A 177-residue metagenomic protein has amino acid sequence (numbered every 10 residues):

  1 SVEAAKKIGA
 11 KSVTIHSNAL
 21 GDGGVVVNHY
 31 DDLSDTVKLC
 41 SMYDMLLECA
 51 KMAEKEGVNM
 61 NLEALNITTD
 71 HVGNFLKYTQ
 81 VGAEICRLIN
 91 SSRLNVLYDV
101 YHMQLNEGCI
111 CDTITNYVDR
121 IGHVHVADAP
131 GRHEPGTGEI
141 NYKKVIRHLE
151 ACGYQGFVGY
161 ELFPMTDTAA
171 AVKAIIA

Functional and structural regions predicted by a protein language model:
S1-S12, H16, V37-E56: An active-site-proximal structural segment forming one wall of the substrate-binding cleft that immediately precedes
E3, G9-K11, G24-V26, N59 (+2 more regions): Histidine-acidic metal/acid-base catalytic patches
T14-V25, N61, I67, N74: Substrate-binding cleft and catalytic face of glycoside hydrolase catalytic domains, especially the flexible beta-alpha
A19-K38, A174: Surface-exposed, active-site-proximal loop segments in enzymatic domains
D22, S41, A50-T69: Catalytic cores of phosphodiester-bond-cleaving enzymes
N28-D35, A64, T68, A127-D128: A short, mixed-charge helix-start or loop-turn motif at secondary-structure junctions
K38-L39, H71-G73, L105: Glycine-rich "substrate-gating" loop/helix at the edge of Rossmann-like oxidoreductase active sites
